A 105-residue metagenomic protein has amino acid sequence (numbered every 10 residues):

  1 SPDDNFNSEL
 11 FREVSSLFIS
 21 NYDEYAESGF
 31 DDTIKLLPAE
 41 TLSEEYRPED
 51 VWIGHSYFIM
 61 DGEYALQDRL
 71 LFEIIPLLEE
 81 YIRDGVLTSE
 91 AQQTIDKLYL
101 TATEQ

Functional and structural regions predicted by a protein language model:
S1-Q105: C-terminal regulatory/interaction module of P-loop NTP-utilizing enzymes
